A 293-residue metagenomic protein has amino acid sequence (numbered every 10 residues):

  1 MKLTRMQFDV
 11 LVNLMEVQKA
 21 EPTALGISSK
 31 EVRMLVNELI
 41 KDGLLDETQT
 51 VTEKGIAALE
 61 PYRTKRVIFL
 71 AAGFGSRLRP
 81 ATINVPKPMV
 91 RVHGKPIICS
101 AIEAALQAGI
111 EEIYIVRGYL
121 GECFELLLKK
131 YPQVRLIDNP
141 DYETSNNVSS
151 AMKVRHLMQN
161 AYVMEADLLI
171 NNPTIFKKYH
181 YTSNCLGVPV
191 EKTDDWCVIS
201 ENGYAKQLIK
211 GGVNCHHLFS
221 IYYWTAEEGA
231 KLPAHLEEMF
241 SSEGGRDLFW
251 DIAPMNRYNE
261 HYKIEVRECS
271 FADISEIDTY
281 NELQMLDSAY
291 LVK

Functional and structural regions predicted by a protein language model:
M1-S28: Short amphipathic alpha-helical interface segments
L3, V12-M15, T50-V67, L218-K293: Conserved alpha/beta core of the MobA/IspD/sugar-nucleotide pyrophosphorylase nucleotidyltransferase superfamily
F8-Q18, A57-R117, G121-F124: N-terminal glycine-rich phosphate-binding loop and ensuing alpha1 helix
D9, E21, N172-G245: Conserved core of the sugar-phosphate nucleotidyltransferase
G26-K41: Short amphipathic alpha-helical interaction segments
I40-T50: A short, conserved structural fragment
P88, Q133-R135, K263-E265: Conserved beta-strand segments of alpha/beta enzyme cores
F124-W196: Conserved beta-loop-beta/alpha segment of the NTase-like Rossmann-fold superfamily that binds/positions NTPs
